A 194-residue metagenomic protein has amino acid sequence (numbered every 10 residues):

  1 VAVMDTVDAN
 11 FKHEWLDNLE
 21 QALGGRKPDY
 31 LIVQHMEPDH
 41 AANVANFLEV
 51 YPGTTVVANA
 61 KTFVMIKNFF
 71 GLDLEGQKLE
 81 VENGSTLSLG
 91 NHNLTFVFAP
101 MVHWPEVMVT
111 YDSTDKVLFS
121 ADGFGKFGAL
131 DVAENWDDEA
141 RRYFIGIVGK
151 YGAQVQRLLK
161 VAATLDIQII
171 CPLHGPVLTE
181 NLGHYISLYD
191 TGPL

Functional and structural regions predicted by a protein language model:
V1-L23, V109-D112, K116-S120: Conserved beta-strand hairpin/beta-sheet module of binuclear metal-dependent hydrolase folds, prominently
M4-V7, P28-M36, V56-N59, L118-A121 (+1 more regions): Active-site neighborhood of phospho(di)ester-bond hydrolases with catalytic His/Asp-centered motifs
D8-A9, P38, G125, V177: Short, glycine/acidic-enriched loop or turn micro-motifs at the edges of active sites
N10-V57: Active-site metal-binding motif and surrounding structural segment of the metallo-beta-lactamase
W15-D17, V44-N46, F69-G71, V132 (+1 more regions): Short amphipathic alpha-helical segments
A58-V107, Y151-L159: Metallo-beta-lactamase
N93-E180: Metallo-beta-lactamase
H174-L194: Terminal amphipathic helices with adjacent charged low-complexity linkers/tails
